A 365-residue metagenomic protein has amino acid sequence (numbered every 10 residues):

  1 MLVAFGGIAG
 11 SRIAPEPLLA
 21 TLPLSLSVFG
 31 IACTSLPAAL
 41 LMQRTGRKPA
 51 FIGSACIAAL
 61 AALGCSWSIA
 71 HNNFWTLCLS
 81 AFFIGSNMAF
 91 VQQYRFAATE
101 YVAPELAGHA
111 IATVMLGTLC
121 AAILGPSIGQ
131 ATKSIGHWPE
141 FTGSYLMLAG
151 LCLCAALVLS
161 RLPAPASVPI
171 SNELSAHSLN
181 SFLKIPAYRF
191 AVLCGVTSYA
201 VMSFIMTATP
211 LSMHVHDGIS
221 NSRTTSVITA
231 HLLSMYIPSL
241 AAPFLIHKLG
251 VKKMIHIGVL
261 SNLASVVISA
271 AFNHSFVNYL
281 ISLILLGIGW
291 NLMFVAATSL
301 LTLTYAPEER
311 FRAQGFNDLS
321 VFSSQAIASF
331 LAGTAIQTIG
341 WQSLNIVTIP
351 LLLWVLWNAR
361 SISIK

Functional and structural regions predicted by a protein language model:
A4-P17, T207-R223, V227: Short amphipathic helix-loop junctions that connect adjacent transmembrane helices in Major Facilitator Superfamily/SLC
T34-R47, P238-V251, I336: Helix-to-loop junctions at the C-terminal end of transmembrane segments in multipass secondary transporters
C56-H71, S261-H274: C-terminal ends and interior cores of transmembrane alpha-helices in multi-pass membrane transporters/permeases
F74-A89, N278-L292: Hydrophobic core of transmembrane alpha-helices in multi-pass small-molecule transporters, especially MFS/SLC-type
T76, T113-S160: Helix-loop-helix hairpin linking two adjacent transmembrane segments in secondary transporters
C78-L116: Cytoplasmic helix-loop-helix junction between adjacent transmembrane helices in 12-TM secondary transporters
A149-P169, N358-I362: C-terminal membrane-cytosol helix-exit motif in multi-pass small-molecule transporters
L162-V192: Juxtamembrane intracellular "pre-TM" segments in multi-pass secondary transporters
